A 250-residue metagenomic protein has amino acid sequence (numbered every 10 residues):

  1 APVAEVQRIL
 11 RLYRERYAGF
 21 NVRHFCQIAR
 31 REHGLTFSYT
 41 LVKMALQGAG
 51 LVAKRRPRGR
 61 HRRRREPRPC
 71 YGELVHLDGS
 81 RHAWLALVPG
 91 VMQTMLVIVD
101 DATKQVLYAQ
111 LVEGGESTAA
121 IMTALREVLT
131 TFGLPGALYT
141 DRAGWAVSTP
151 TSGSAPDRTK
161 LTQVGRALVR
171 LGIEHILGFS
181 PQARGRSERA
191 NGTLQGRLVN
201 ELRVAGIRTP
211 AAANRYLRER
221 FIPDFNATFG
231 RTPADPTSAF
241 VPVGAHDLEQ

Functional and structural regions predicted by a protein language model:
A1-A83, S152-A155, T159, S238-H246: Basic, flexible linker segments flanking DNA-binding modules in nucleic acid-interacting mobile-element proteins
L12, I28, A45, L107 (+2 more regions): Generic alpha-helical secondary-structure signal
H24, L41, A124, T162-Q163 (+1 more regions): Short Gly/charged-rich anion-binding patches and loops
E32, V128, D224, T228: Short alpha-helical functional segments enriched in proximate histidine and acidic residues
T36, C70-M95, D101-A213: RNase H-like DDE/DDD metal-dependent nuclease/strand-transfer catalytic core used by mobile genetic elements
L194-Q250: Active-site-proximal acidic segments at structured loop/helix or strand boundaries that coordinate catalytic metals
